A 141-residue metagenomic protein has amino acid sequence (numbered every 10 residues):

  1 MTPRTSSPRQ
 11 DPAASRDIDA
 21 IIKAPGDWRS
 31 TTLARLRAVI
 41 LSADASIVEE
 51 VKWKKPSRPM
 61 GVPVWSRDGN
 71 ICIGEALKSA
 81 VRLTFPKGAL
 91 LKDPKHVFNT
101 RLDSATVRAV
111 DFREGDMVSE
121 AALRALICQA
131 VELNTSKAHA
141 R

Functional and structural regions predicted by a protein language model:
M1-R141: Charge-dense, helix-prone N-terminal extensions
